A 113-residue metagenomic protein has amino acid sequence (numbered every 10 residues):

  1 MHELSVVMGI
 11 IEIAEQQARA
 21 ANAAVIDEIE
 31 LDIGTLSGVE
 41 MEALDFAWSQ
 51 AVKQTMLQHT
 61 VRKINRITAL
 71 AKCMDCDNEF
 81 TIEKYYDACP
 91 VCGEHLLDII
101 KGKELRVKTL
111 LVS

Functional and structural regions predicted by a protein language model:
M1-H59, K63: Long, charged N-terminal interaction/targeting segments
V61-T68, N78-E83: Short, flexible, mixed-charge glycine/proline-rich loop motifs that serve as phosphate/nucleic-acid-contacting
A71, D87, L105: Cys/His-enriched microdomains
C73-C76, C89-C92: Short cysteine-rich clusters marking metal-coordination/redox-active sites
T81, E94-D98: Short functional micro-motifs and their immediate structural scaffolds
T109-S113: Short hydrophobic/aromatic patches at helix-to-coil boundaries
